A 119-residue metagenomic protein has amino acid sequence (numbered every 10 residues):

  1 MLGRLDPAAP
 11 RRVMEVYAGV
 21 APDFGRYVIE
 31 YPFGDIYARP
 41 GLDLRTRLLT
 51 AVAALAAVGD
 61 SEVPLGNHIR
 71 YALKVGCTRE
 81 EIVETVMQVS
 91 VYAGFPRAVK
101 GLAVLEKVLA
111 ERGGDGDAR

Functional and structural regions predicted by a protein language model:
M1, P32, N67-H68, T85: A general alpha-helix detector
M1-R45, A98-R119: Acidic, glycine/proline-rich low-complexity segments that act as flexible tails and inter-domain linkers
G19-P32, D60, P64-N67, L73-V75: Acidic-glycine-rich active-site phosphate/pyrophosphate-binding loop
I29, R47-L49, L65, I82: N-terminal alpha-helical segment
T46-L55, T85-V86: Short, structured motif recognition centered on aromatic/hydrophobic residues
A54-S61, G94: Short alpha-helix boundary/capping elements
S61-E81, A98-V108: Extended intrinsically disordered, low-complexity coil regions enriched in Ser, Thr, Gly, Ala and often Pro
S90-P96: C-terminal structural segments of small proteins and small subunits
